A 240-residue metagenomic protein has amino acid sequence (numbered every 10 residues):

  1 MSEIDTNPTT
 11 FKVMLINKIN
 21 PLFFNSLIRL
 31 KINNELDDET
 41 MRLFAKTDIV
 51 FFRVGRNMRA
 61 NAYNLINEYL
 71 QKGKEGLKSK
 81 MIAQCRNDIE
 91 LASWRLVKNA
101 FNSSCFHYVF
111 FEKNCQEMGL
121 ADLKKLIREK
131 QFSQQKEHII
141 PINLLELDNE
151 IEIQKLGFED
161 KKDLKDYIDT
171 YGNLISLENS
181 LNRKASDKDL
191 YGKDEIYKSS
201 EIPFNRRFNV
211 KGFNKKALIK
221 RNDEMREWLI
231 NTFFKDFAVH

Functional and structural regions predicted by a protein language model:
M1-F110, F213: A cross-family structural signal marking well-folded subdomains
M14, S26, V54-G55, I66 (+12 more regions): Generic signature of intrinsically disordered, low-complexity segments enriched in small/polar residues
N17-F24, D38-M41, A60, K130-Q134 (+4 more regions): Conserved structured core elements
I28, I32, I49, P141-L145 (+3 more regions): Hydrophobic alpha-helix feature that most strongly marks membrane-spanning transmembrane helices and their immediate
I28, M41, A45, E137-I140 (+3 more regions): Generic hydrophobic alpha-helical scaffold/packing signal
N34-N57, M81-N87, Y191-H240: C-terminal, well-folded lobe of enzymatic/effector domains
R53-L65, G119-K124, L147-Q154, K184 (+5 more regions): Generic detector of ordered, mature protein regions
L70-N205: Betabetaalpha-Me/HNH-type nuclease active-site subdomain
